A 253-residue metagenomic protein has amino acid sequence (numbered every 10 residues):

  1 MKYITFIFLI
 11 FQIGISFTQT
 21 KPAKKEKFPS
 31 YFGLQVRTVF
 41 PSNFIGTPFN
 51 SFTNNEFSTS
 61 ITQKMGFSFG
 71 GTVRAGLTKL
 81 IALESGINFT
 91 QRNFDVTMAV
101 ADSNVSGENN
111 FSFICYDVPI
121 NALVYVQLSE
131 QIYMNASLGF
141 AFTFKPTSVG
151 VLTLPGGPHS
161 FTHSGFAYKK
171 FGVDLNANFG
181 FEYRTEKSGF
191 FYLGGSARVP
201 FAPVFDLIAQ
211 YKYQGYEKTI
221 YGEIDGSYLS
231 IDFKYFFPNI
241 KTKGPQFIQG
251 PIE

Functional and structural regions predicted by a protein language model:
M1-I4, Q19: Positively charged n-region of N-terminal signal peptides that target proteins for export
I13-I15: N-terminal signal peptide c-region/cleavage motif recognized by signal peptidases
Q19-T72, K234-K243, I252-E253: Short glycine/proline- and aromatic-enriched beta-strand/turn motifs that initiate or cap beta-hairpins
K27-P29, V36-F40, A75-L154, T185-K187 (+1 more regions): Gram-negative (and chloroplast) outer-membrane scaffold detector with strong preference for beta-barrel transmembrane
P41-K64, Q91-C115, T143-G172, P203-K212 (+1 more regions): Extracellular/periplasm-exposed beta-strand and loop segments of Gram-negative cell-envelope proteins, dominated by
F69-G70, N121, N178-G180: Short, hydrophobic/aromatic alpha-helical segments in well-folded domains
K170-G172, A177-E253: Predominantly the C-terminal beta-signal and adjacent terminal strand-loop region of outer-membrane beta-barrel
